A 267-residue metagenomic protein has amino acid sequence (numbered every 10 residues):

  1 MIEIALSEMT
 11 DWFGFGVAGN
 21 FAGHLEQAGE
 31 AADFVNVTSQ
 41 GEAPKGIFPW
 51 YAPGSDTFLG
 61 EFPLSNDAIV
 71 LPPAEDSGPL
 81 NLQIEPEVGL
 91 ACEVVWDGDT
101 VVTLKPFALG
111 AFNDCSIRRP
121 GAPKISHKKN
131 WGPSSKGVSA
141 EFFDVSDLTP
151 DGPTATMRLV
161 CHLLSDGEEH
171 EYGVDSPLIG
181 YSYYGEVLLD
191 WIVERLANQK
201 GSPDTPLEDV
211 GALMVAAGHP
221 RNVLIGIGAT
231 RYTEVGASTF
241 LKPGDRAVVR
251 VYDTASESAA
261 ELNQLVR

Functional and structural regions predicted by a protein language model:
M1-T10: Short, hydrophobic/aliphatic alpha-helical segments
I4-A5, D76, T239-R267: Conserved glycine-rich phosphate/nucleotide-binding loop and adjacent Mg2+-coordinating catalytic segment
M9-V215, L262-R267: Glycine-enriched loop-and-adjacent helix/strand subsegments that border the catalytic/binding cleft of enzyme cores
A22, A229-E234, Y252-E257: Short, charged beta-turn/beta-strand-edge "cap" motif at the junction between a beta-strand and an adjacent loop
M157-C161, P220-T230, A247-V249: Short, hydrophobic/proline-enriched secondary-structure or compact coil segments at domain edges
T205-K242: A conserved acidic, glycine/proline-rich C-terminal tail/linker
